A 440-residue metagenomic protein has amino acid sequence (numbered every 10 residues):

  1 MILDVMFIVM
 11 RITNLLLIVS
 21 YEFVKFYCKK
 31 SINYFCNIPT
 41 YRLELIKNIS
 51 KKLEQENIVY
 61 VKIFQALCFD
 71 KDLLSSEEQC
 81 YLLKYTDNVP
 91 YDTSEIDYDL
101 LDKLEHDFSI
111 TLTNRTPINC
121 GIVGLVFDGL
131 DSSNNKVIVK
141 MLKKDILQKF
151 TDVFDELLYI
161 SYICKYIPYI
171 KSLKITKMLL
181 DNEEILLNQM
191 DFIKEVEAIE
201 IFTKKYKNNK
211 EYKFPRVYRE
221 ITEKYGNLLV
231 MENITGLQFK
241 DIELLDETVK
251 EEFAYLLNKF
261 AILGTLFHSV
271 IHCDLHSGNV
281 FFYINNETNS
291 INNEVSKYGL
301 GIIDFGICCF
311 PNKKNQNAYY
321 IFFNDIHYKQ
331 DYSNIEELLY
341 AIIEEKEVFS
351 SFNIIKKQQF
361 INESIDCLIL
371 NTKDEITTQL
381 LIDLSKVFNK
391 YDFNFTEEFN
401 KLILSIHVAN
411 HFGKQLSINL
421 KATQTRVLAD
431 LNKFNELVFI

Functional and structural regions predicted by a protein language model:
M1-I262, F282-N317, I321-I440: Broad phosphate/nucleotide-binding scaffolds in NTP-utilizing and phosphate-metabolizing enzymes
T265-L266: Helix-to-catalytic-loop junction in kinase catalytic cores
S269, D274-H276: Conserved catalytic-loop position in the HRD/HxD motif
G278-V280: Short, highly charged C-terminal tails/helix-capping segments
